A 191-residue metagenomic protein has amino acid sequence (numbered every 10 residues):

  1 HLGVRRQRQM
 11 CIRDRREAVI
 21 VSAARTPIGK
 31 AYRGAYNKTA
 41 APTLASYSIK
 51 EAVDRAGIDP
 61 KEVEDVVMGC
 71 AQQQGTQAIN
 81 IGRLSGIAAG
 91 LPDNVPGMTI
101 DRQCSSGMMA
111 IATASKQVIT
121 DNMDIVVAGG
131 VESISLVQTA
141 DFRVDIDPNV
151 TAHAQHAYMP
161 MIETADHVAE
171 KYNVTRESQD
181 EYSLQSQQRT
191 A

Functional and structural regions predicted by a protein language model:
H1-I12: Single conserved hydrophobic/aromatic residue that forms the stacking wall/gate of nucleotide- or nucleobase-binding
L2-V4, P42, C104, A154-I162 (+2 more regions): Short-chain dehydrogenase/reductase
Q7, G57-E62, N122, G130: Short loop/turn motifs at secondary-structure junctions
R13-A71, G75-Q77, I81-S85, A89 (+4 more regions): Conserved active-site "lid/cap" helical segment
G29, A78, M108-A112, E132-Q138: Short glycine/serine/threonine-rich phosphate/pyrophosphate-binding segments that cradle anionic phosphate groups
C70-D124, Q155-E163: Conserved catalytic cysteine-centered active-site region of acyl-thioester-dependent Claisen-condensing enzymes
I100-V131, A169-A191: Active-site-proximal alpha-helical scaffold in enzymes
I119-Y172: Flexible glycine-/small-residue-enriched beta->alpha junction loops that bind anionic phosphate/pyrophosphate groups
